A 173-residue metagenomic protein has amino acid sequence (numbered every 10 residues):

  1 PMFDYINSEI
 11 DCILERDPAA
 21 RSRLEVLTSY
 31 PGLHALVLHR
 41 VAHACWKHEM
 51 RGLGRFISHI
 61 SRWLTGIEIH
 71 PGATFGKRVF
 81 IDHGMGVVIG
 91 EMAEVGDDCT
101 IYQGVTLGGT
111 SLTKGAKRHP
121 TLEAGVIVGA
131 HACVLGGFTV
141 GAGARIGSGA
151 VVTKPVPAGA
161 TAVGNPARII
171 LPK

Functional and structural regions predicted by a protein language model:
P1-D17, G96-D97, T121-E123, G164 (+1 more regions): Soluble, non-transmembrane catalytic domains of enzymes that act on hydrophobic metabolites at membranes
P1-T65: Terminal amphipathic alpha-helical/low-complexity segments used for targeting or macromolecular assembly
E25-S29, W63, V87, K114 (+1 more regions): Conserved short-loop catalytic and cofactor-binding motifs
T28-G32, V37-R40, A73, V79 (+2 more regions): Solvent-exposed, flexible loop/coil residues
L53, I57, T100, S111-T113: Extended, non-globular alpha-helical segments
I60-R62, T113, H119: Short solvent-exposed loop/turn micro-motifs enriched in small/polar/acidic residues
T65, H70-P71, G76-K77, D82-E91 (+10 more regions): Left-handed beta-helix
S111-T113, F138, K173: Conserved catalytic-core motifs of eukaryotic protein kinase domains, centered on the activation segment
